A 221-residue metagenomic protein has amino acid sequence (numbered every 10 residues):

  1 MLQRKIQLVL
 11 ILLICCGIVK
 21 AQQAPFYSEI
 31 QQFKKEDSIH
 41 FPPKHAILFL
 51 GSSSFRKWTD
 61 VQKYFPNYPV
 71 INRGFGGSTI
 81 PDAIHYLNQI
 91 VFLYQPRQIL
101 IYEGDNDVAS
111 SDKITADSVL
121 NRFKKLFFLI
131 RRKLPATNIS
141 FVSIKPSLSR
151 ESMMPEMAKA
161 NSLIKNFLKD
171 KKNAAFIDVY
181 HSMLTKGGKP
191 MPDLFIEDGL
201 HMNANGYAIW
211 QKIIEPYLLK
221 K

Functional and structural regions predicted by a protein language model:
M1-Q23: Bacterial Sec-dependent N-terminal signal peptides
C15, P43, Y64-P66, K133-P135 (+1 more regions): Short, structurally constrained coil/turn elements that cap an alpha-helix or connect an alpha-helix to the following
Q23-K124, L148, M153-A158: Conserved SGNH/GDSL esterase-like catalytic core that processes O-acyl groups on lipids and polysaccharides
R73, V142, I177-V179: Conserved beta-strand termini and adjacent loop/short-helix elements that scaffold enzyme active sites in alpha/beta
N88, F92, G104, F128-P135 (+3 more regions): Sec-exported extracytoplasmic/periplasmic mature domains
E103, F141-S143, G206: A cross-domain feature marking catalytic cores of carbohydrate-active enzymes and several ubiquitous metabolic/repair
S118-V142, K159, L163-A175: Charged, glycine-enriched surface loops/patches that mediate electrostatic binding to polyanionic ligands
P146-K221: Catalytic His-Asp segment of secreted/periplasmic serine-dependent ester chemistry enzymes
